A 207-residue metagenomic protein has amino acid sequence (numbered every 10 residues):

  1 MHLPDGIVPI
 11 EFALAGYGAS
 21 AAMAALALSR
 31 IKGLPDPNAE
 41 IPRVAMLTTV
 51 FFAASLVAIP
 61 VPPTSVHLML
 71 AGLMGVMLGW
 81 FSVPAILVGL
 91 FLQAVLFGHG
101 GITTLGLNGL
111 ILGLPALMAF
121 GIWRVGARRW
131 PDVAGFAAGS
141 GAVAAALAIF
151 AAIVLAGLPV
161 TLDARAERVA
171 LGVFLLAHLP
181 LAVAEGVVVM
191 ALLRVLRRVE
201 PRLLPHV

Functional and structural regions predicted by a protein language model:
H2-L73: Hydrophobic transmembrane alpha-helices
L14-A15, I41-M46, M69, V83-L87 (+3 more regions): Hydrophobic alpha-helical transmembrane segments
G16-M23, G113-I122, L181-R194: Hydrophobic cores of alpha-helical transmembrane segments in multi-pass inner/ER membrane proteins, independent
K32-P35, P62, G100, I122 (+4 more regions): Membrane-interfacial segments
L56-T64, V88-A119: Interfacial aromatic-anchored transmembrane helix boundaries in multi-pass membrane proteins
M74-F81: Alpha-helix C-terminal capping segments
N108-A151: Short helix-perturbing small/polar motifs within transmembrane alpha-helices
A134-A144, A151, D163-V207: C-terminal transmembrane helix-loop-helix hairpin of multi-pass membrane proteins
